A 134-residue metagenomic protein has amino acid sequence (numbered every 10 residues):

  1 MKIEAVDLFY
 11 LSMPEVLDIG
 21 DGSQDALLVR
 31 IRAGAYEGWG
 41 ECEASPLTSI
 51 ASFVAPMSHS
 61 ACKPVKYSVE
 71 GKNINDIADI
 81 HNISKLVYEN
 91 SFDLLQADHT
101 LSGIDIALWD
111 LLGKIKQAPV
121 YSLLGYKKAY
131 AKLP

Functional and structural regions predicted by a protein language model:
M1-I50: Structured beta-strand/loop patches that form or line metal/cofactor-binding pockets in enzymes
M13, G71, G125-Y126: Generic structural "secondary-structure junction" signal
P14-V16, K66, L101, V120-Y121: Generic secondary-structure boundary/loop-capping signal
A26-L28, G103, K132: Broad gene-expression machinery/nucleic-acid interaction feature
R32, Y36-I115: Metal- or metallocofactor-binding catalytic centers and their adjacent structured scaffolds across diverse enzyme
L112-P134: Catalytic pocket of metal/acid-base enzymes, prominently hydrolases
